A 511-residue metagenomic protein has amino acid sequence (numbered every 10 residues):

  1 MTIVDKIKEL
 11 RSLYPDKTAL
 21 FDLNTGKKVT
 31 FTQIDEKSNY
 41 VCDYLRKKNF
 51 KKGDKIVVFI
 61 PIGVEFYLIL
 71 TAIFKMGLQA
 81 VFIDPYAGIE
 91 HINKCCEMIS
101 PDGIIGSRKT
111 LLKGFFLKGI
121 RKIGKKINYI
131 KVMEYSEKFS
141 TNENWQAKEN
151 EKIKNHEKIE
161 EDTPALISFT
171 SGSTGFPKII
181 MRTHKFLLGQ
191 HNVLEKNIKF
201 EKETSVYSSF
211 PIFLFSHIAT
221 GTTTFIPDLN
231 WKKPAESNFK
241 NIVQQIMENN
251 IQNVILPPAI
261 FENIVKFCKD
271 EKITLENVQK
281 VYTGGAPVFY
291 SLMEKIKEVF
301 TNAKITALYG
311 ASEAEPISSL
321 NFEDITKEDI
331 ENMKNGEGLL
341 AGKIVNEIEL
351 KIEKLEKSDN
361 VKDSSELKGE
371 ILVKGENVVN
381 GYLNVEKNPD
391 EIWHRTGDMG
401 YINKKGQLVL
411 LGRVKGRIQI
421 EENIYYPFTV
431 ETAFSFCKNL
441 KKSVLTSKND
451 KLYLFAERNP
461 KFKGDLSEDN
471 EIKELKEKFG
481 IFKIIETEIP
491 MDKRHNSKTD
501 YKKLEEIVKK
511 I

Functional and structural regions predicted by a protein language model:
P15-T18, Q146-F169, F176, K199-T204: Conserved pre-ATP/AMP-binding loop-to-beta segment of ANL
K27, D43-Y86, I424: Conserved AMP-binding/adenylate-forming
T30-T32, H156, A165-G189, T223: Conserved AMP-binding A3 loop
K48, K75-E143, D450, L454 (+1 more regions): Structural core segment of the AMP-binding/adenylate-forming
I104-K109, M247, V254, F261 (+5 more regions): AMP-binding/adenylate-forming catalytic core of the ANL superfamily
L187-S205, F210-Q252: Conserved AMP-binding/adenylation subdomain of ANL enzymes
E294-L308, S312-Q407, V414-R417: Conserved AMP-binding/adenylate-forming
I418, L445, N470-I511: Conserved C-terminal "lid"/linker of ANL adenylate-forming enzymes
